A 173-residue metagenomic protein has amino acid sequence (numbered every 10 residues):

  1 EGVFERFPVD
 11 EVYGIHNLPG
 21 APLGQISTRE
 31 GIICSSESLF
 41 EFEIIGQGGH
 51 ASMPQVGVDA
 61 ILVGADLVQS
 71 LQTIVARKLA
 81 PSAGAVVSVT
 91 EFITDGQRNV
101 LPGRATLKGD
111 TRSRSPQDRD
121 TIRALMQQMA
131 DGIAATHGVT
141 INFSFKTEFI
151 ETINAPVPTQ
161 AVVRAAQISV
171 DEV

Functional and structural regions predicted by a protein language model:
E1-P102: Histidine/acidic-residue-rich, glycine-tolerant segments that coordinate divalent metal ions
I61-V173: Metal-dependent amide/peptide-bond hydrolase catalytic core, centered on the "pita-bread" metallohydrolase fold
